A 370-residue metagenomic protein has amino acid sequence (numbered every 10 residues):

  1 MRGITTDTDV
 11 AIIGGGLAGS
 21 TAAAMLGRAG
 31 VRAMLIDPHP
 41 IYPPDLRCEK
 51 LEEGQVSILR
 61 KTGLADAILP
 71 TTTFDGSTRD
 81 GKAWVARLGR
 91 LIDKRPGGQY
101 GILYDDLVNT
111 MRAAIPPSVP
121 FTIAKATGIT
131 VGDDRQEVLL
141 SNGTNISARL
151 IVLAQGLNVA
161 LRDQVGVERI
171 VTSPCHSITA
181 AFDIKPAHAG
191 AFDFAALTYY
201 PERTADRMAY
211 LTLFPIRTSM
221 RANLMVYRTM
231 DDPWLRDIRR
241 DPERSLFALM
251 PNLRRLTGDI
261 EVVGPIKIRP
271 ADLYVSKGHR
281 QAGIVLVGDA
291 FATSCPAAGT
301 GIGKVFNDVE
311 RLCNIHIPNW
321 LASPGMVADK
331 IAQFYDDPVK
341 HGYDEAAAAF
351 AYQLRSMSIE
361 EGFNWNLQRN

Functional and structural regions predicted by a protein language model:
R2-G16: Beta1/beta-strand and adjacent pyrophosphate-binding region of the FAD-binding site in flavoprotein oxidoreductases
T5-D7, S57, I68-T71, T78-V167 (+1 more regions): Conserved N-terminal helical subregion
V10, V31-A33, I151: Hydrophobic anchor at the start of a short beta-strand that flanks the dinucleotide cofactor-binding loop
G19-S20: N-terminal Rossmann-fold NAD(P) dinucleotide-binding loop
G27-R47: Glycine-rich FAD pyrophosphate-binding loop
N145, M230-L321, G325-V327: FAD/FMN-dependent oxidoreductases across multiple families
A154-L253: Conserved FAD-binding catalytic core of PHBH/FMO-like flavoproteins
L256-D259, N314-N370: C-terminal helical "tail/cap" subdomain of flavin- and related membrane-associated enzymes
